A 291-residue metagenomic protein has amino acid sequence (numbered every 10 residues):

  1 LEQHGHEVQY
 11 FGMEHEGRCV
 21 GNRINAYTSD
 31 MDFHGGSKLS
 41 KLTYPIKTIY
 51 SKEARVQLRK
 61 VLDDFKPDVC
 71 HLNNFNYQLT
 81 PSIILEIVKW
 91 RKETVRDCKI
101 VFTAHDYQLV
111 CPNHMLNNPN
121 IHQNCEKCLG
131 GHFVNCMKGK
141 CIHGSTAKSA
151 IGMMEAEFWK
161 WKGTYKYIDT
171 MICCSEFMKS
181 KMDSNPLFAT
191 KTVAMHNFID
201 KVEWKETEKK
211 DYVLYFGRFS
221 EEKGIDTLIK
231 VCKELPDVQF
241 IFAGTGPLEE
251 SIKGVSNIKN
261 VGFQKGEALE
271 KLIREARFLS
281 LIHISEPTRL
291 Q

Functional and structural regions predicted by a protein language model:
Q3-K52, V56-F65, G246-L248: N-terminal strand-loop element at the rim of the active site of nucleotide-sugar-dependent glycosyltransferases
E14, F177, F198: Carbohydrate-associated surface elements
H15-G17, F216-F219, V238-I252, S256-K259: Glycosyltransferase donor-sugar binding loop
K60-L79, C98-T103: Short N-terminal targeting/anchoring amphipathic segment
H105, I282-Q291: Single conserved hydrophobic/aromatic residue that forms the stacking wall/gate of nucleotide- or nucleobase-binding
Q108, N120-T170: Membrane-proximal helix-turn-helix segments that form the acceptor-binding/catalytic region of lipid-linked
I172, I199-K201, K205-K223, L228-K233 (+1 more regions): Conserved donor-binding/catalytic core segment of Leloir-type glycosyltransferases
E249-K271, E275-F278: Nucleotide-activated donor-binding/catalytic signature segment of Leloir-type glycosyltransferases, i.e., the conserved
